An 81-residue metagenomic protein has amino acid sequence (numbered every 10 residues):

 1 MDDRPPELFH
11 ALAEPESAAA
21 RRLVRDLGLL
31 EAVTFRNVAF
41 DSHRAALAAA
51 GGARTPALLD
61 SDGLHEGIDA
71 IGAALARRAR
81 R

Functional and structural regions predicted by a protein language model:
M1-D41: Local sequence-structure signature of Cys/Sec-based thiol-disulfide redox active-site neighborhoods
A32-F35, A57-D62: Glycine-rich loops and low-complexity Gly/Arg-rich segments that provide flexible linkers or classic glycine-based
R44-A50, A76-R77: Short amphipathic alpha-helix with an adjacent loop that forms part of the alpha/beta core around
L47-L59, I68-D69: Structural micro-motif
L59-R81: Non-catalytic, surface beta->alpha helical segment in thiol-disulfide oxidoreductase systems
